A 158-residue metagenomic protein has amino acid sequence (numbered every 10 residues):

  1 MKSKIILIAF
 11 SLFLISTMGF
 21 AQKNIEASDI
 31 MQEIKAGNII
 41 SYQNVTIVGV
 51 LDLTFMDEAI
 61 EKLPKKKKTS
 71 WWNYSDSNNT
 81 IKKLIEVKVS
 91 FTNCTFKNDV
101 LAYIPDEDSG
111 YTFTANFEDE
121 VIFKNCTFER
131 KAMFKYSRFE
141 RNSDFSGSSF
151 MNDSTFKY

Functional and structural regions predicted by a protein language model:
M1-A27: Bacterial Sec-dependent N-terminal signal peptides
Q22-Y158: N-terminal leader/targeting and pre-domain segments
